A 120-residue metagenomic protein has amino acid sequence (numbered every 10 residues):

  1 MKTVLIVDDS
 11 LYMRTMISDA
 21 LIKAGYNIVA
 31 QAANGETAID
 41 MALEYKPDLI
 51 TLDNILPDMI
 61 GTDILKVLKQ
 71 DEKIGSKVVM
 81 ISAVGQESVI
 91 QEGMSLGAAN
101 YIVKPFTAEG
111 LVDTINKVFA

Functional and structural regions predicted by a protein language model:
L11-A30: Two-component/phosphorelay signaling modules centered on CheY-like receiver
N34-T37, I60-D63: Acidic catalytic/metal-coordinating carboxylates
Y45-T51, L56: Active-site beta3 strand of CheY-like receiver
T62-K73: Short amphipathic alpha-helix used as the core "switch/output" element in two-component signaling
D63, G85-N100, D113: Alpha4 helix (beta4-alpha4-beta5 surface) of REC/receiver domains from two-component response regulators
F106-I115: C-terminal output helix
